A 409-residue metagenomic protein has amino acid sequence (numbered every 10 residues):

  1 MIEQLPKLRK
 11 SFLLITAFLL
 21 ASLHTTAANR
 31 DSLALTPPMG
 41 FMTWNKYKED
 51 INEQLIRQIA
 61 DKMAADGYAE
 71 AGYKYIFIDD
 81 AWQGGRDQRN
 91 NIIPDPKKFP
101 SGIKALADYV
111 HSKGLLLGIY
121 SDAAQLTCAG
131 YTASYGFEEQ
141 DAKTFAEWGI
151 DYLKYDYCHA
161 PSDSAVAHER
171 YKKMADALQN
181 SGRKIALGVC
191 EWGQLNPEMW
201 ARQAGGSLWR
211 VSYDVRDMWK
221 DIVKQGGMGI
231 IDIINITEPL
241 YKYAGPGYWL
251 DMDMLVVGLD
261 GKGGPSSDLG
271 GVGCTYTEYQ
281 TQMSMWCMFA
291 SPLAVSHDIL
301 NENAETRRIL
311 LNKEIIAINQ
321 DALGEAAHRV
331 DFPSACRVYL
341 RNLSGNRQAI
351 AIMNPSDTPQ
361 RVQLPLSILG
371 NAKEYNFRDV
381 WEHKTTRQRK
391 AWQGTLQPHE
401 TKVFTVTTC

Functional and structural regions predicted by a protein language model:
M1-A28: Bacterial Sec-dependent N-terminal signal peptides
P37-T43, G72-D79, L116-S121, D151-D156 (+6 more regions): Structural recognition of the beta-strand scaffold that forms the well-ordered cores of secreted hydrolase catalytic
I59, M63-S164, R170: Aromatic-lined carbohydrate-binding/catalytic grooves of carbohydrate-active enzymes
L115-Y131, Q179-N196: Aromatic-lined carbohydrate-recognition surfaces of secreted/lumenal glycan-active proteins
A186-H297: Glycan-recognition surfaces
Q280, W286-F289, A294-S296, F332-N371: Carbohydrate-binding surface patches
T281-V330: Catalytic cores of secreted or luminal carbohydrate-active enzymes
R387-C409: C-terminal beta-strand-rich structural cap/linker in extracellular carbohydrate-active enzymes
